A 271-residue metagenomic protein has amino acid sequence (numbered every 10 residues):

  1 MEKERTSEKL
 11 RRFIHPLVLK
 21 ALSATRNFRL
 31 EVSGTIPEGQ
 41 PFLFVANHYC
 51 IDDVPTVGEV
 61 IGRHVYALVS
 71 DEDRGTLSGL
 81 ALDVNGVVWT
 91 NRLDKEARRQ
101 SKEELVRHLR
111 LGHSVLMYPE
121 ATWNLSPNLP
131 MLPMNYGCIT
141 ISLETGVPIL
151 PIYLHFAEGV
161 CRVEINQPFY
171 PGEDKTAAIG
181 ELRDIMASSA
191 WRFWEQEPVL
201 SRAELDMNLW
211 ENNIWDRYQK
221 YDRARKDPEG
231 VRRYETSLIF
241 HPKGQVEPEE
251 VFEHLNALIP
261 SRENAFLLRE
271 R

Functional and structural regions predicted by a protein language model:
M1-H15: Helix-enriched interaction subdomains in cytosolic or periplasmic regions, typified by TIR/SEFIR signaling/NADase cores
E2, R99-R271: Non-catalytic C-terminal accessory region of glycerolipid acyltransferases and related lyso-lipid remodeling enzymes
L10-I14, E96-Q100, A178: Soluble or luminal CAZymes and related metallo-dependent hydrolases
R11-H48: Helix-to-loop junction immediately C-terminal to a conserved catalytic motif
N27-S33, D52-V54, R74, K102-E104 (+1 more regions): A generic local structural motif
L30-E31, V88-R92, E96, Y170-P171: Short acidic-hydrophobic, aromatic-tinged amphipathic segments that line or gate anion-handling sites
E38-K95: Catalytic core of membrane glycerolipid acyltransferases/transacylases, capturing the structured, soluble-facing
